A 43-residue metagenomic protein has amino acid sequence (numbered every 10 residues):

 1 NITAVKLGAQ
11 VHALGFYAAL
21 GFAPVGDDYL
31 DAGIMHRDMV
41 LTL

Functional and structural regions predicted by a protein language model:
N1-Q10: Conserved GNAT acetyl-CoA-binding A-motif
V5, A18-A23: Short amphipathic alpha-helical surface micro-motifs
Q10-L14, L20, D27-L43: C-terminal "cap" of GNAT-fold acetyltransferases
